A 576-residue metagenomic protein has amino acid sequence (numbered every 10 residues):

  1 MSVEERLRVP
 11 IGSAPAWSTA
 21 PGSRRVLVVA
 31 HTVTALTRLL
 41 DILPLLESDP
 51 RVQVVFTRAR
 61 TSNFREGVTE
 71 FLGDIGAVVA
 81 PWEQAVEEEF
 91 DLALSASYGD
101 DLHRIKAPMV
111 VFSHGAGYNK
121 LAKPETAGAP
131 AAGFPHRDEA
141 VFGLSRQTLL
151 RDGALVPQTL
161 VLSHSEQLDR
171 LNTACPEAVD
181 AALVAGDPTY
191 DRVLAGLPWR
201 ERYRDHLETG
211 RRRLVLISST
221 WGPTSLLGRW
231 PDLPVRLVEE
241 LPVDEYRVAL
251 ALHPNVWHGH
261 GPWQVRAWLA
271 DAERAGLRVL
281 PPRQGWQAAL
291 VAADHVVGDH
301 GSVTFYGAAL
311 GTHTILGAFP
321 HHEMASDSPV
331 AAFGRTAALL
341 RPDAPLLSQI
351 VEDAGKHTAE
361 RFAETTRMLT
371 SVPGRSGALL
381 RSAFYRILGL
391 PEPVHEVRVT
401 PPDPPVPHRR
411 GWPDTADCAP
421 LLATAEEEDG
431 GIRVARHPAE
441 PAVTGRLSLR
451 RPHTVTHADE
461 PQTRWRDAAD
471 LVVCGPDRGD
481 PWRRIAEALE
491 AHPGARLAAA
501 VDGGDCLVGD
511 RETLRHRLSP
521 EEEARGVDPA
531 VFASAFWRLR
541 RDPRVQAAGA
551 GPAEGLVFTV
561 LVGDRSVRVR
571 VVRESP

Functional and structural regions predicted by a protein language model:
M1-E83, R446-R544, P552-E554: N-terminal pre-catalytic "stem/leader" segment of glycosyltransferase-like enzymes
S2-V9, A132-L227: A nucleotide-sugar donor-handling region in carbohydrate enzymes
T37-I42, P188-R266, V372-A378: Conserved catalytic-core segment of nucleotide-activated headgroup transferases in glycan assembly
V52-T61, T159-H164, A249-H253: Short internal beta-strands
F64-L144, T148: Extended catalytic core of nucleotide-activated donor transferases of GT-like folds
V79-Q84, P262-V296: Donor nucleotide-activated moiety binding/catalytic core segment of transferases that use nucleotide-activated donors
D100-S113, R283-S326: A donor-sugar binding/catalytic signature common to diverse glycosyltransferases and related nucleotide-sugar
S302-M368: Catalytic binding pocket for nucleotide-activated donors in carbohydrate/polymer assembly enzymes
